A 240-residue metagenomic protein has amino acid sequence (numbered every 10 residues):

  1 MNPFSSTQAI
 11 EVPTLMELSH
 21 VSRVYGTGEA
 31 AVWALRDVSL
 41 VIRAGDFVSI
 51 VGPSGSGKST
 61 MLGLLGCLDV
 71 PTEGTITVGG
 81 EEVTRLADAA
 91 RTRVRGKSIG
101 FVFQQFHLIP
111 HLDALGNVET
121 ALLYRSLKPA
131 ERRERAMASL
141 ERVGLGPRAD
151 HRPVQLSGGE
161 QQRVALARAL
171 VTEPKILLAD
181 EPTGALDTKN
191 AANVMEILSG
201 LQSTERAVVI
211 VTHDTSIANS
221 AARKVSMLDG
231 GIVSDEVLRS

Functional and structural regions predicted by a protein language model:
M1-V24, S234-S240: ABC-family P-loop ATPase nucleotide-binding domain
P13-M227: ABC family nucleotide-binding domain
K224-E236: H-loop (His-switch) and adjacent beta-strand-loop-beta switch element of ABC-type ATPase nucleotide-binding domains
